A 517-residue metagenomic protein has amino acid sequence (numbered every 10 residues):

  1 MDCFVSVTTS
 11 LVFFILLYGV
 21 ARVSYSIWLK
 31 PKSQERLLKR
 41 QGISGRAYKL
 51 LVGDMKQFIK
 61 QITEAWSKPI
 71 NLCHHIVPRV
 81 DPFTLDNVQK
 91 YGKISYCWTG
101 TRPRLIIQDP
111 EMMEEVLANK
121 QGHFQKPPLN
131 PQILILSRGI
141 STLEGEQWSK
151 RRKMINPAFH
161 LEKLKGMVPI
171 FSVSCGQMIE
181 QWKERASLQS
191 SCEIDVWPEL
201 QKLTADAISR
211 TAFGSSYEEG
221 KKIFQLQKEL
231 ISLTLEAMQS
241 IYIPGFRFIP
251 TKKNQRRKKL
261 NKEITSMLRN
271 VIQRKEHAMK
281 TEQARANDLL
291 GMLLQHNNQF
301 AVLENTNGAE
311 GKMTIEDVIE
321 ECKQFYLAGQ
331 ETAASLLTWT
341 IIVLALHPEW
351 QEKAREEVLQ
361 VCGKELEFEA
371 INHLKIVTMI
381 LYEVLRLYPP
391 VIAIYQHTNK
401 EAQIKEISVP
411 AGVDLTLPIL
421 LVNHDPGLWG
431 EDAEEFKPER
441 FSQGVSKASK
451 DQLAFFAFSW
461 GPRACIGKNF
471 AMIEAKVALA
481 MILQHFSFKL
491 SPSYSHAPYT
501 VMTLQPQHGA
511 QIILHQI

Functional and structural regions predicted by a protein language model:
D2-I135, L143-E146, K150, S172-E180 (+3 more regions): N-terminal membrane-proximal hinge/A-helix region immediately C-terminal to the signal-anchor transmembrane segment
D2-T8, I15-Y18, I43, C175 (+5 more regions): Cytochrome P450 proximal C-terminal region
C3-V7, K32, F124-L136, L143 (+3 more regions): Cytochrome P450 heme-thiolate monooxygenase catalytic core
P78-D86, Q125-K126, E304-E320, E369 (+1 more regions): Cytochrome P450 heme-binding Cys-pocket and its upstream "meander" loop
I107-D109, M178, I208-A212, L268-I272 (+5 more regions): Hydrophobic, repeat-rich solenoid/adaptor surfaces of innate immune receptors and signaling proteins
D109, G329, G412: Short, conserved phosphate/pyrophosphate- and ester-handling motifs at nucleotide-, phospho-/glycolipid
V168-S172, S190, K222-I231, I249 (+11 more regions): Cytochrome P450 I-helix active-site segment
T332-W350, R355-E357, N469-H485: Cytochrome P450 catalytic-core helices
